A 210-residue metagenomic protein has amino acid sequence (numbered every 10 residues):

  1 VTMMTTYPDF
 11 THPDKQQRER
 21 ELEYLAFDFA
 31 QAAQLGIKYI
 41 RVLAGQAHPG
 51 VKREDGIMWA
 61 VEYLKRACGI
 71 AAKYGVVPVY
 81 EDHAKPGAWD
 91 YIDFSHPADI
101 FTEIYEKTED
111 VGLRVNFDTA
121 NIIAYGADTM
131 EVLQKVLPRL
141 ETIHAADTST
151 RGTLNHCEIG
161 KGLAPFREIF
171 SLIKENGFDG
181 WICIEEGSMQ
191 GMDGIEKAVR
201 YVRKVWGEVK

Functional and structural regions predicted by a protein language model:
T2-T5, R41, V79, E141-H144 (+1 more regions): Conserved beta-strand positions in the central sheet of alpha/beta enzyme cores
T11-R114, A124-Y125, K135: Active-site acidic/histidine proton-transfer and metal-coordination neighborhood in alpha/beta enzyme cores
S95-K210: Histidine-acidic metal/acid-base catalytic patches
